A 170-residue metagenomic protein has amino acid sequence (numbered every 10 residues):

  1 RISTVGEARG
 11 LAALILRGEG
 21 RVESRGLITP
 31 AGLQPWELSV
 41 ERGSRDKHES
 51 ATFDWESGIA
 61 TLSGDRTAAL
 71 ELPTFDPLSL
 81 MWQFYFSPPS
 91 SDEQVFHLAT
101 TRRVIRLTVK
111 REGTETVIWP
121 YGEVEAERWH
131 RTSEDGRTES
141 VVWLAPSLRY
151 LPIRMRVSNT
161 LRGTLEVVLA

Functional and structural regions predicted by a protein language model:
R1-W55, P88-A170: Acidic, serine/threonine-rich low-complexity disordered tracts
G43-Y85: Hydrophobic, well-structured mid-protein blocks that either form specific transmembrane helices
